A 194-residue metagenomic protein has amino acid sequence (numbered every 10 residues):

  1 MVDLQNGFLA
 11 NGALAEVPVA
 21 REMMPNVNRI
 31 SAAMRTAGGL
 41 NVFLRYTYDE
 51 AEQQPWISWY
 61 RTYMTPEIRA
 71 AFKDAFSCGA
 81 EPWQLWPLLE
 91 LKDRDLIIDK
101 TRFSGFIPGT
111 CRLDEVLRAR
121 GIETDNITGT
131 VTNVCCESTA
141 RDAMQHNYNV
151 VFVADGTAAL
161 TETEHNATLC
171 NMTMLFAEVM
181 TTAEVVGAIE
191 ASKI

Functional and structural regions predicted by a protein language model:
M1-L96, T173, G187-I194: Active-site acidic carboxylates
T36-G39, G121, N147: Glycine-centered short loops/turns at secondary-structure junctions
S77-T128: Internal catalytic-core helix/loop-beta-alpha segment that presents or stabilizes conserved functional determinants
N126-G129, H146-E162: A short glycine-rich beta-strand->turn/loop micro-motif centered on a GG-aromatic cluster
T132-T139: Short glycine/serine/threonine-rich phosphate/pyrophosphate-binding segments that cradle anionic phosphate groups
A159-T173: Active-site-proximal loop->helix
A177-V185: Short acidic-hydrophobic, aromatic-tinged amphipathic segments that line or gate anion-handling sites
